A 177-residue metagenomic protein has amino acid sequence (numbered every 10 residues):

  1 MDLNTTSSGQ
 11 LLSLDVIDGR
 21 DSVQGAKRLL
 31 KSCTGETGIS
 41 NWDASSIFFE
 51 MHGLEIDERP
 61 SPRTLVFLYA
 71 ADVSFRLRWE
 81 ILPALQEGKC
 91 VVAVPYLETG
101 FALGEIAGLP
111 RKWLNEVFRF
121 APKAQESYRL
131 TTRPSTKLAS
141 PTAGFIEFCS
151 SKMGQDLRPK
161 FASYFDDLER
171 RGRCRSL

Functional and structural regions predicted by a protein language model:
M1-S7, D21-S32, T136-L177: NTP-dependent small-molecule kinase module
S7-S8, Q86-G88, K123-A124: Short loop/turn elements that form and flank the Walker-type P-loop nucleotide-binding site in RecA-like NTPase cores
S8-Q10, S32-T37, R63: Short, surface-exposed connector motifs at secondary-structure boundaries
L11, C90, S127: Hydrophobic "anchor" residues on beta-strands that sit immediately upstream of conserved functional sites
L12-V16: Hydrophobic anchor at the beta1->P-loop junction of P-loop NTPases
T37-N115, R119: ATP-dependent small-molecule kinase phosphotransfer cores that center on conserved nucleotide phosphate-binding segments
C90-V94, L130, C174-L177: Short beta-strand segments at enzyme active-site cores
T99-K160: A glycine- and Lys/Arg-enriched "phosphate-lid" helix/loop adjacent to the NTP-binding pocket of small-molecule kinases
